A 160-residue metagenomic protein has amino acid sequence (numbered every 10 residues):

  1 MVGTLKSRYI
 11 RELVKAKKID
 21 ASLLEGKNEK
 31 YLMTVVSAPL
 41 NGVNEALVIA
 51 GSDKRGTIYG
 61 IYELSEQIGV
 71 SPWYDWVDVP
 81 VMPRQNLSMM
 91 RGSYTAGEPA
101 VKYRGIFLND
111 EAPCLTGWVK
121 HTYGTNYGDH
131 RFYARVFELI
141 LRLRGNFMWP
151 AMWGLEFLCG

Functional and structural regions predicted by a protein language model:
M1-E98: Contiguous, structured surface segment used for ligand recognition
L5-A16, A100-G160: Aromatic-lined carbohydrate-binding surfaces of glycoside hydrolases
